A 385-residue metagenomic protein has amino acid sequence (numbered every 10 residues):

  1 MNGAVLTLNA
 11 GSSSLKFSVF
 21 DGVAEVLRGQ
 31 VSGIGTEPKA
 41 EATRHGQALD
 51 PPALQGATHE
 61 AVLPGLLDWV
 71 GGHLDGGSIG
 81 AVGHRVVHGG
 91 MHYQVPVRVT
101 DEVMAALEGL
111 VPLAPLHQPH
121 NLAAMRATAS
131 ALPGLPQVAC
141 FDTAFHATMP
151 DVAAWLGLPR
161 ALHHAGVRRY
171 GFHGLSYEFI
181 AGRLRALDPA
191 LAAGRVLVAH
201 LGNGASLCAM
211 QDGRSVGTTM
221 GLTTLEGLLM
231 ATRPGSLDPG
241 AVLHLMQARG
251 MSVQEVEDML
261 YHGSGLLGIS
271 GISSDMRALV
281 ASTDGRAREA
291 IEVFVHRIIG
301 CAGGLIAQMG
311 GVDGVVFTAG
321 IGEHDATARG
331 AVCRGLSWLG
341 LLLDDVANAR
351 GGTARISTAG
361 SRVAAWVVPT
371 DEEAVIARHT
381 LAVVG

Functional and structural regions predicted by a protein language model:
V5, S13-G56, G221: Short glycine-rich, Thr/Ser-proximal phosphate-binding strand/loop in the N-terminal lobe of ATP-dependent enzymes
D68-G80, L184-A190, A302-D313: Phosphate/pyrophosphate-binding loops at sites that engage ATP/ADP/AMP, CoA/4′-phosphopantetheine, polyphosphate
W69-H117, P136-V138, A144-W155: Short beta-strand-loop/turn "lid" adjacent to the catalytic site in phosphate-handling enzymes
F145-M246: Glycine-rich phosphate-binding loop of actin/hexokinase-like ATP-binding domains
D238-A241, L245-I272: Oxyanion-binding "anion nests"
D258, G265-I269, M276-Q308: Adenine-nucleotide phosphate-binding core of ATP-dependent small-molecule kinases
D313-L336: Glycine-rich phosphate-binding loops at beta-strand->alpha-helix junctions
A354-G385: Structural signal for terminal/edge beta-strands and the immediately following C-terminal loop/tail that closes
